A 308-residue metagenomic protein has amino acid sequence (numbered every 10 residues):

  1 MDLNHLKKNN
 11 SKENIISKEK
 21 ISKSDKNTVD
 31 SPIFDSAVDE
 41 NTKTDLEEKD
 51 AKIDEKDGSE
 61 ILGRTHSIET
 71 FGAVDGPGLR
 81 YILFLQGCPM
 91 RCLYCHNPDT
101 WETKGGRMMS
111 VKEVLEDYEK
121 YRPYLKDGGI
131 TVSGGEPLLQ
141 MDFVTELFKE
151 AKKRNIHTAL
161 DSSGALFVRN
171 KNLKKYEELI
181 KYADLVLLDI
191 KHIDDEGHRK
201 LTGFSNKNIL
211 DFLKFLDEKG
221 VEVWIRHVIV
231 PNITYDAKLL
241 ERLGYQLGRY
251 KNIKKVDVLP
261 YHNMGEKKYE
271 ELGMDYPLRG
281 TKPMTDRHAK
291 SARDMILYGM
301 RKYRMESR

Functional and structural regions predicted by a protein language model:
M1-G72, P231-R308: Auxiliary Fe-S-binding modules of radical SAM enzymes
G58, V74-G76, P123-Y124, L179: Solvent-exposed alpha-helices and their adjacent loops that cap or buttress functional pockets in soluble metabolic
E60-I61, S67-M109: Canonical Radical SAM [4Fe-4S] cluster-binding loop centered on the CxxxCxxC motif and its immediate flanking residues
Q86-G87, G134, P260, P283: Conserved residues at beta->alpha junctions
D99-T103, R199-S205, G273-K282: Short glycine-enriched, charge-decorated loop/helix-capping segments at active-site entrances that position
W101-P123: Short hydrophobic interaction/assembly module
L115, E119-G129, G134, L138-M264 (+1 more regions): Conserved AdoMet/S-adenosylmethionine-binding subsite of the radical SAM
